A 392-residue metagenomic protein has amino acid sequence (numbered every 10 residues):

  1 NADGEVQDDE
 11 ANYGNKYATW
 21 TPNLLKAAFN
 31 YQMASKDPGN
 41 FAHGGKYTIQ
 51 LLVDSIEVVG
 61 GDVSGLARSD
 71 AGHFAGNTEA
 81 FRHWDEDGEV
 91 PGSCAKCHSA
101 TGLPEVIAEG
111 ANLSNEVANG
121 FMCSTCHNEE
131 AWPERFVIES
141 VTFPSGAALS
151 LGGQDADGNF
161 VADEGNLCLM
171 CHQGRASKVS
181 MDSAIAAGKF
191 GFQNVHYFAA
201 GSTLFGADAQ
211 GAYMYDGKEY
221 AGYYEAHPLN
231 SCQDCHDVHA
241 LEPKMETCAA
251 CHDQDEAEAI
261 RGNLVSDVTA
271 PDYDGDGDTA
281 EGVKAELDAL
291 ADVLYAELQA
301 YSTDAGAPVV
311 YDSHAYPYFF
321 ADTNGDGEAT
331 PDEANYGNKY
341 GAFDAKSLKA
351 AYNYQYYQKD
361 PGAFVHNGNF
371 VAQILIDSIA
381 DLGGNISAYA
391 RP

Functional and structural regions predicted by a protein language model:
N1-V106, S114-S124, N128-P392: C-type cytochrome heme-c attachment and multiheme electron-transfer modules
